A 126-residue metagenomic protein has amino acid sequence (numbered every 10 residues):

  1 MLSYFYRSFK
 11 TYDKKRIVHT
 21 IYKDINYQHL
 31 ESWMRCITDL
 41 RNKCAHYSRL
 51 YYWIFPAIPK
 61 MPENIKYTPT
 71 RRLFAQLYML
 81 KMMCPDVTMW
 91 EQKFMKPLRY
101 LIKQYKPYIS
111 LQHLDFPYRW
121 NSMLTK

Functional and structural regions predicted by a protein language model:
M1-K126: Long, contiguous internal "core" modules enriched in hydrophobic/ aromatic residues
